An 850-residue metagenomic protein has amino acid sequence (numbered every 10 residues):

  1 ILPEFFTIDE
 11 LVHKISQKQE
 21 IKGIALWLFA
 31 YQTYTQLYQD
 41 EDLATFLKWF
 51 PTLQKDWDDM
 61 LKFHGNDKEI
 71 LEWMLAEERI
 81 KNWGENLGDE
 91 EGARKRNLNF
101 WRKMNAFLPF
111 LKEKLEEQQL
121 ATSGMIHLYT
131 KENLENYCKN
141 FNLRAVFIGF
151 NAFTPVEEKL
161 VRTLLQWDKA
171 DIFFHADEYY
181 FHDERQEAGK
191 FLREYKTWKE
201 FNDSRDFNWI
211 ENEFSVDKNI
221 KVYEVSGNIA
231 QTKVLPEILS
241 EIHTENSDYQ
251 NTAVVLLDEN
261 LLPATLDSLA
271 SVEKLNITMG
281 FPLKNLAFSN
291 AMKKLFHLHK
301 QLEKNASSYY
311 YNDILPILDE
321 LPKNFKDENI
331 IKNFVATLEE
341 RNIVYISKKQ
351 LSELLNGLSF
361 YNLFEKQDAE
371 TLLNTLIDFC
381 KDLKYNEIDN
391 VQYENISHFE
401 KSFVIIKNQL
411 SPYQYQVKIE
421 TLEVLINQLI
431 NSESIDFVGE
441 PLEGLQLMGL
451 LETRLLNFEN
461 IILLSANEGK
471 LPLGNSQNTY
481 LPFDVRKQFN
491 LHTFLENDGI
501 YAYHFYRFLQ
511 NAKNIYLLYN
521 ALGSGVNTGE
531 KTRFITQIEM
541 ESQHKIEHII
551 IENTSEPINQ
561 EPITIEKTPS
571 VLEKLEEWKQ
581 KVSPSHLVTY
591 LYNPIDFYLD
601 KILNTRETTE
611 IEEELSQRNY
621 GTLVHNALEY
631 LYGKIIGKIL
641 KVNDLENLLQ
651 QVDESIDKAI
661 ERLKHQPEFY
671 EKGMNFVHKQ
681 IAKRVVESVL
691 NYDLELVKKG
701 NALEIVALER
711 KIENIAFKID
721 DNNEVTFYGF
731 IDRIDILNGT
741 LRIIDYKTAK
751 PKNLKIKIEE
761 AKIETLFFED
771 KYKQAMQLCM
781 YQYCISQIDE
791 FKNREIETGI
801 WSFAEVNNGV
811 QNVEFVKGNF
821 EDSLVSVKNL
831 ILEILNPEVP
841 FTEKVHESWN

Functional and structural regions predicted by a protein language model:
I1-T7, V12-I21, D203-N807, E814-N850: Anion-coordinating catalytic cores for phosphoryl-, nucleotidyl-, and glycosidic chemistry
L2-N140, P155, K332, A336-N342 (+1 more regions): Basic/charged alpha-beta structural segments of nucleotide/phosphate-handling enzymes
D40, G84, G92-K95, K112-L115 (+6 more regions): Generic N-terminal initiation segments characterized by hydrophobic and/or small/turn-forming residues
L43-T45, Q54-R94, L98-W101, E178-Y180 (+13 more regions): Low-complexity, compositionally biased segments
F50, W167, I788: Acidic-histidine catalytic/liganding microenvironments
E85-K190, K221-G227, E459-N460, V624 (+4 more regions): Conserved helicase NTPase motor core
D183-D206, K294-H297: Ligand-binding grooves and catalytic loops that recognize ribose/phosphate and carbohydrate rings, and esterified lipid
